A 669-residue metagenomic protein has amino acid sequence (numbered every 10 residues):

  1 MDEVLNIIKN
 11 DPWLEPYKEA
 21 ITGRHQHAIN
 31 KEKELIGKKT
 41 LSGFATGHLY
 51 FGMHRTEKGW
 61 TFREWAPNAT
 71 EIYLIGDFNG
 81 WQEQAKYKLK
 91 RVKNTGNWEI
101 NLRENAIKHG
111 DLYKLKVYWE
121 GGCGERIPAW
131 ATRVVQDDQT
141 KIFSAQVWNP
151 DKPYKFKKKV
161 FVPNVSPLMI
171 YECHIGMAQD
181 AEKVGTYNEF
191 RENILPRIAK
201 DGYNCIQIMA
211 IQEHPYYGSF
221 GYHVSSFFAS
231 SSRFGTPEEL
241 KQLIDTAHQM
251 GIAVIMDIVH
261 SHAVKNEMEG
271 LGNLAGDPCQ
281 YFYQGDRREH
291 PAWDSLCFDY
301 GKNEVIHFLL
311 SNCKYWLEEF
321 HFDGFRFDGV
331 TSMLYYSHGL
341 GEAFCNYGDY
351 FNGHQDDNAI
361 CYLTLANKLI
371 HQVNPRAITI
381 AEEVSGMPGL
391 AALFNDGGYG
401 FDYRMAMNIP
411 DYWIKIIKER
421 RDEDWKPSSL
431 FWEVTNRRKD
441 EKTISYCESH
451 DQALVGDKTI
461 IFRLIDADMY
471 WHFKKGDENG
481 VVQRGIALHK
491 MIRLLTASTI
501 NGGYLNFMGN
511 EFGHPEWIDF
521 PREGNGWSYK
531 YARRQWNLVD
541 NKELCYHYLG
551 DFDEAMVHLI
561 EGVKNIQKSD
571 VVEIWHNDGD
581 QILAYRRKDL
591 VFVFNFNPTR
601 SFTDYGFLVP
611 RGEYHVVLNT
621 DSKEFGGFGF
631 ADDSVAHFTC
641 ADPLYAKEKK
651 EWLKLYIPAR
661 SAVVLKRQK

Functional and structural regions predicted by a protein language model:
M1-T61, Q82-Q84, K88-E172, M177-E182 (+2 more regions): The feature marks proteins involved in alpha-glucan
F62-A66, I72, G76, N597-E613: Surface-exposed beta-strand/loop patches in extracellular or lumenal glycoproteins
E64, L115, C173, I198 (+13 more regions): Conserved, mostly hydrophobic/aromatic
E104, H109-Y113, K588, S634-K669: C-terminal beta-strand-rich structural cap/linker in extracellular carbohydrate-active enzymes
G124, V134-H174, K418-G485, H489 (+1 more regions): Glycine-rich phosphate/pyrophosphate-binding loop and adjacent beta-alpha nucleotide/cofactor-binding cores
V135-Q136, P153, K157-V165, I170 (+4 more regions): Substrate-binding/active-site clefts of carbohydrate-active enzymes
H321-D323, G341-K530, E561-G606, E613 (+2 more regions): Conserved alpha/beta catalytic core and glycan-binding cleft of carbohydrate-active enzymes
N367-K368, N374-P375, R534-E573, A659 (+1 more regions): Aromatic- and carboxylate-lined catalytic core of secreted/periplasmic carbohydrate-active enzymes
